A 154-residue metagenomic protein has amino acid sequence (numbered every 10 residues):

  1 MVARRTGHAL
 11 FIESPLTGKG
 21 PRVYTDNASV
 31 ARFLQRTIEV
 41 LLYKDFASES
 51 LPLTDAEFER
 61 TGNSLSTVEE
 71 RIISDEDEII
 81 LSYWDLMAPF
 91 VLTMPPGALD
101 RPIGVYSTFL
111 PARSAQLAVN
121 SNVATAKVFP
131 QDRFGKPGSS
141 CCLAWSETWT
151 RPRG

Functional and structural regions predicted by a protein language model:
M1-G154: Targeting-peptide/extracellular-domain and disordered-appendage signature
